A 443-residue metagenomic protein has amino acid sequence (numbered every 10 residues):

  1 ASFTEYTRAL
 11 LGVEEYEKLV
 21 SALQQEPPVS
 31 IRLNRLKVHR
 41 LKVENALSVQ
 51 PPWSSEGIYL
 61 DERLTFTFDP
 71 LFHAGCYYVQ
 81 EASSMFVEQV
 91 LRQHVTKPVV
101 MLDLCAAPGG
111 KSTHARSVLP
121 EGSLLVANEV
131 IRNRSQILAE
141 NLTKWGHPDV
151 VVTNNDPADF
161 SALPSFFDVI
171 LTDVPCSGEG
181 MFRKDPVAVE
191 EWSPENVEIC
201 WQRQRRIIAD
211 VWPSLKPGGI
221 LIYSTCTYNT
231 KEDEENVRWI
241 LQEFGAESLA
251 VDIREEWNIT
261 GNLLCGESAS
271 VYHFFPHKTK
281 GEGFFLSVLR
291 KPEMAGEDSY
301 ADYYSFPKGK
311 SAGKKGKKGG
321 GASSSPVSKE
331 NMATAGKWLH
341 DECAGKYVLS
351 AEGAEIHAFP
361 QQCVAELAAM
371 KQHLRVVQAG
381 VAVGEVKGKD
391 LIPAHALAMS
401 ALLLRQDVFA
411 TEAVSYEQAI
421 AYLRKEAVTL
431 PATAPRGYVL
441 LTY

Functional and structural regions predicted by a protein language model:
A1-L11, E15-K42, P292-Y443: Polybasic, low-complexity RNA-engagement segments
V29-F86: Conserved AdoMet
K97-A107: Conserved class I S-adenosyl-L-methionine
P108-E121: Conserved SAM-binding loop of SAM-dependent methyltransferases across substrates and taxa, primarily the Class I
P120, L215-P217: Helix-to-beta-strand junctions that scaffold the AdoMet/dcAdoMet cofactor pocket in Class I SAM-dependent enzymes
N128-S165, T172: S-adenosyl-L-methionine
N133, D168-D210, C226-D233, N258: Mobile active-site "lid"/loop adjacent to the S-adenosyl-L-methionine
F167, I220-Y223, Y228-H357: Class I S-adenosyl-L-methionine
